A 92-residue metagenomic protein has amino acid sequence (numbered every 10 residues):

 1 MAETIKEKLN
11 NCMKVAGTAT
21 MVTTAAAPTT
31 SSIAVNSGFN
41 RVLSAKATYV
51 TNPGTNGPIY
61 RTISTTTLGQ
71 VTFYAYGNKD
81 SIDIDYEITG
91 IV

Functional and structural regions predicted by a protein language model:
M1-N40, V50-P53, T62-I63, L68-V92: Extracellular receptor-binding modules and their adjoining Ser/Thr/Gly/Asp/Asn-rich linkers
